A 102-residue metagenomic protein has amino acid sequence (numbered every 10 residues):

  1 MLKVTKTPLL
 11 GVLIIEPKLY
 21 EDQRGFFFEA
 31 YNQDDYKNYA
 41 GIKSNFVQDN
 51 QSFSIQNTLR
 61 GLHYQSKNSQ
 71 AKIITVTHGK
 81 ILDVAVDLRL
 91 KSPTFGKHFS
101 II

Functional and structural regions predicted by a protein language model:
M1-I102: Non-catalytic, conserved peripheral segments adjacent to functional cores
